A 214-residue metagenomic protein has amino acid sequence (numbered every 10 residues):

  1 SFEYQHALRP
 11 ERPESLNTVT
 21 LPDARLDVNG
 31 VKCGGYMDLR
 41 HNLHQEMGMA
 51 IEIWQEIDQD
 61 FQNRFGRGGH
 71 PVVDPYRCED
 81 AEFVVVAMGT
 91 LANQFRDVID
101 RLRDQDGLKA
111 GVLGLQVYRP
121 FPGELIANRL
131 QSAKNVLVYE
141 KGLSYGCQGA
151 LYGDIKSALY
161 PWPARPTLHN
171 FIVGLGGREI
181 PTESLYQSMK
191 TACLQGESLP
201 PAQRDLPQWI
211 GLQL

Functional and structural regions predicted by a protein language model:
S1-D74: Conformationally flexible catalytic loops at phosphate/diphosphate-handling active centers
L26-N29, R40-I51, M88, Q116 (+3 more regions): Hydrophobic alpha-helical scaffolding
I53-H70, A87-F95, L115-G123: A general structural motif
W54-E56, D60, D97-V112, Y160-P161: Short helix-loop-beta junction
V73, E79-L108, F121-N128: Redox- and metal-dependent alpha/beta enzyme cores, enriched for Fe-S-associated oxidoreductases and cofactor-handling
G107-N135, G142: Core nucleotide-handling region used for phosphoryl-transfer chemistry
K141-L214: Peripheral docking tails and interdomain loops at the edges of cofactor- or intermediate-handling domains
